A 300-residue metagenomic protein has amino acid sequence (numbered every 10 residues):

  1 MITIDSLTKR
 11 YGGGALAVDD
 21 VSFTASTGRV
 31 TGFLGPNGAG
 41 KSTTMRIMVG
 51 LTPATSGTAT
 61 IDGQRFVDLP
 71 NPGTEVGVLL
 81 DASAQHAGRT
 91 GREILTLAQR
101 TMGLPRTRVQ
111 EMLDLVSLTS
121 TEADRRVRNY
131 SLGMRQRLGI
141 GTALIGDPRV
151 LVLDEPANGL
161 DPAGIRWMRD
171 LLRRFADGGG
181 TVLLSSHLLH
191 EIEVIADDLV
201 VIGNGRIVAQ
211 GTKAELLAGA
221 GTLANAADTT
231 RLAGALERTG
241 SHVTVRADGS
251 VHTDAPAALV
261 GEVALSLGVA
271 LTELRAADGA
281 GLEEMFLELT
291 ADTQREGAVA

Functional and structural regions predicted by a protein language model:
I2-I4, K9-L184, L189-H190, V194-G203: ABC transporter nucleotide-binding domains
S42, R106, D124, R135 (+4 more regions): Structural motif corresponding to alpha-helix initiation and N-cap regions
G63, G73, G91, N204 (+5 more regions): ATP/adenylate-binding site constellation spanning eukaryotic-like Ser/Thr protein kinases, ABC-transporter
F66, R92, L189, T229-R231 (+2 more regions): Alpha-helix N-cap/helix-start and coil->helix boundary motif
M102, G240, T290-Q294: Conserved NTP-handling cores and scaffolds of large molecular machines
M168-A257: ABC transporter nucleotide-binding domain
P256-A300: C-terminal coupling/interaction segments
